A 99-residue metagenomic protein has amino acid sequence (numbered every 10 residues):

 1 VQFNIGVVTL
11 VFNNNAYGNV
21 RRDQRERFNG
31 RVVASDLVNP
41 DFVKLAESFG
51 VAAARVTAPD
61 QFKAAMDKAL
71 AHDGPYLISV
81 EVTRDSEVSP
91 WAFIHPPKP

Functional and structural regions predicted by a protein language model:
V1-P99: Thiamine diphosphate
